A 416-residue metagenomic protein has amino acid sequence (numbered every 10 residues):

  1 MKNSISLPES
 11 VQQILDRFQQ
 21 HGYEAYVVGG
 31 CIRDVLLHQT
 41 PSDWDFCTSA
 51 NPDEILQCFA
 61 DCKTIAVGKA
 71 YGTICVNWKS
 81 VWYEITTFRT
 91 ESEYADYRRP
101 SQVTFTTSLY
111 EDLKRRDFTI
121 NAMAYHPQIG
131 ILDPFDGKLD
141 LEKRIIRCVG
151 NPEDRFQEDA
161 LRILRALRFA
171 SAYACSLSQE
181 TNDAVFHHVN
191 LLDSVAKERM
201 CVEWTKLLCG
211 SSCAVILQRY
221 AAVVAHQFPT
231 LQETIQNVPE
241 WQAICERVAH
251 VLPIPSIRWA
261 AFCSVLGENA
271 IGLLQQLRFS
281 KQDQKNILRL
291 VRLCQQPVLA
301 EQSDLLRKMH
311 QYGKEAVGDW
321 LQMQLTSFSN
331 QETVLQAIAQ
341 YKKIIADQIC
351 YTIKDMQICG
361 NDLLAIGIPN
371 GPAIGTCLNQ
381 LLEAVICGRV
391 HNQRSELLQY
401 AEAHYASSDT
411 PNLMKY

Functional and structural regions predicted by a protein language model:
M1-Y416: Catalytic cores of the polymerase beta-like nucleotidyltransferase superfamily and closely associated nucleotide
